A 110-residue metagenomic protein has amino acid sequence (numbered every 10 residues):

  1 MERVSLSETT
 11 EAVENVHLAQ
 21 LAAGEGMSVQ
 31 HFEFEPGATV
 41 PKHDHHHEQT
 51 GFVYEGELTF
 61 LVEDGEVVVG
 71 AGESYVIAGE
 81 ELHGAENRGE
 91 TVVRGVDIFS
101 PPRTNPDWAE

Functional and structural regions predicted by a protein language model:
M1-M27, D107-E110: A short, N-terminal "cap"/entry segment at the start of jelly-roll beta-barrel domains of the cupin/DSBH fold
R3, Q20, V29-H31, T50 (+1 more regions): Conserved hydrophobic/aromatic beta-strand scaffold that supports enzyme active sites
Q30-D44: Conserved short histidine dyad/triad with adjacent acidic residue
K42, F60-L61, I77, H83-G89: Short beta-strand His + acidic residue motifs that chelate non-heme Fe in jelly-roll/DSBH and cupin folds
H47-L58, E63: Glycine- and acidic-residue-biased ligand/ion/polar-headgroup-sensing regions
E63-E80: Short acidic-glycine-tyrosine-enriched beta hairpin
E80-T104: Ligand-binding loop in jelly-roll beta-barrel domains
